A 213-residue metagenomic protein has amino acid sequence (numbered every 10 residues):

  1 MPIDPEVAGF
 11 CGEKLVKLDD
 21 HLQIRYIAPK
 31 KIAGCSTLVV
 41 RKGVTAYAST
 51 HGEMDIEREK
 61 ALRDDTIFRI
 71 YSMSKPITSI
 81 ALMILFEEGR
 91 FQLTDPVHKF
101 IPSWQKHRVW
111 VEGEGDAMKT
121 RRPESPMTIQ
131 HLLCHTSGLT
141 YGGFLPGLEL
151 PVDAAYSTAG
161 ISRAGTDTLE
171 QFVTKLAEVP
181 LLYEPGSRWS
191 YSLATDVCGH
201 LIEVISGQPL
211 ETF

Functional and structural regions predicted by a protein language model:
P2-P5, E13-V16, P29, R41 (+1 more regions): Active-site-proximal loop and beta-strand segments within enzyme catalytic domains
L15-Q23: Short amphipathic alpha-helical segments
K30-G34: Short, small/polar residue-rich loop motifs at catalytic or cofactor-binding pockets
T37-A46: Short, glycine-anchored, charge-dense loop/turn motifs used at functional sites
S49-H51: Short hydrophobic alpha-helix segments
I84-F91, I202-E211: Bacterial peptidoglycan biogenesis and beta-lactam-recognition machinery
L132-H135, A194-V204: Active-site-proximal alpha-helical segments within enzyme catalytic domains
